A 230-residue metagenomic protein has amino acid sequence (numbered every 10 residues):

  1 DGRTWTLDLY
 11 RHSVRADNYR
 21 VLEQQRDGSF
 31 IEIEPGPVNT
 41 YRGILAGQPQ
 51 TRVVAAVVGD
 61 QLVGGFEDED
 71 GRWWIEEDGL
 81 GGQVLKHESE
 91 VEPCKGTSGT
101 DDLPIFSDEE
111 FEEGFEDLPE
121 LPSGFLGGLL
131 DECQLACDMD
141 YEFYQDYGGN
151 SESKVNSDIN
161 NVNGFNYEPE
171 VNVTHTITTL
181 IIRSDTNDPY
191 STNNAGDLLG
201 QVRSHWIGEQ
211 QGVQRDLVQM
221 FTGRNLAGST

Functional and structural regions predicted by a protein language model:
D1-D138, S191: Propeptide (latency) domains of metzincin metalloproteases
G81-T230: Fold-level signature of zinc-dependent metallopeptidase catalytic domains
